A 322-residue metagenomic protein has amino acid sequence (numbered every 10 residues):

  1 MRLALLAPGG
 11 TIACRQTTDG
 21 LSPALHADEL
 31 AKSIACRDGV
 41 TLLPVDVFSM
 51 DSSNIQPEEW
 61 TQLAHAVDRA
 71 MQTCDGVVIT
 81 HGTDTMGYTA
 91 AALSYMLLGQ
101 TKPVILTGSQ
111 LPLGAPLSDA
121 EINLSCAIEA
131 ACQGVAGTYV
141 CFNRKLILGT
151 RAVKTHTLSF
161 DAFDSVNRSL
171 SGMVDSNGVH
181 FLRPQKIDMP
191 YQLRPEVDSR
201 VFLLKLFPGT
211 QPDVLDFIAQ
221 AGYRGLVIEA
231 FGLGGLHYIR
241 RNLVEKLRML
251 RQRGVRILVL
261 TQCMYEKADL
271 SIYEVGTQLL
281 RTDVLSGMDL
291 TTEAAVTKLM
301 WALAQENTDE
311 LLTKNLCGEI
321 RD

Functional and structural regions predicted by a protein language model:
M1-R69, E245, M249, Y265: ATP/NTP phosphate-donor binding region
R2, L6-I12, H26-C36, L148-L233 (+2 more regions): Accessory alpha-helical/coil subdomains and C-terminal extensions that flank or cap enzyme catalytic cores
L6-P8, I79-H81, I105-G108, Y139-R144 (+3 more regions): Short beta-strand segments
R15-D19, A90-A91, P116-D119, G149-K154 (+1 more regions): Short acidic, glycine/serine/threonine-rich loops at helix termini
Q56, T61-T80, T89-L98, I105-L106: Alpha/propeptide regions of enzymes that mature by internal proteolysis
T80-K102, H237-K246, V275: Short Gly/Thr/Asp-enriched flexible loops that form oxyanion-binding sites at enzyme active sites
L106-D175: Internal gly/pro-rich beta-alpha loop/helix module that stabilizes soluble enzyme cofactors or their anionic handles
L233-D322: C-terminal non-catalytic interaction/assembly regions of soluble proteins
